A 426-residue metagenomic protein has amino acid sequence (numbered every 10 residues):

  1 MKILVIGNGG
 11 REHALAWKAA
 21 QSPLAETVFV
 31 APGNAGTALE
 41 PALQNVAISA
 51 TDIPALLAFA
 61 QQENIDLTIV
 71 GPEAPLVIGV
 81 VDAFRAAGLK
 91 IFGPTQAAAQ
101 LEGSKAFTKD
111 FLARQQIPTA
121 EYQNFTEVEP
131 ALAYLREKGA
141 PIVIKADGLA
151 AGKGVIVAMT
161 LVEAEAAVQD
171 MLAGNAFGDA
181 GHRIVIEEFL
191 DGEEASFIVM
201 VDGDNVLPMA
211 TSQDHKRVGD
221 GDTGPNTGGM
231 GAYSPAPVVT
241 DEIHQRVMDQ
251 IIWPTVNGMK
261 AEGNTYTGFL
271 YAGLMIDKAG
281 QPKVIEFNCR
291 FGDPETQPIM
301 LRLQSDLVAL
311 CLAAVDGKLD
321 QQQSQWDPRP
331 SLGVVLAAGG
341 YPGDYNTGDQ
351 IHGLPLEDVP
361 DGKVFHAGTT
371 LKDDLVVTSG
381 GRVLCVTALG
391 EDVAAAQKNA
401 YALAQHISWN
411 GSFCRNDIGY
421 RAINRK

Functional and structural regions predicted by a protein language model:
M1-A97: ATP-binding N-terminal substructure of ATP-dependent carboxylate-amine bond-forming enzymes
Q21-P23, A38-L39, Q62, F92 (+13 more regions): Solvent-exposed alpha-helices and their adjacent loops that cap or buttress functional pockets in soluble metabolic
N45-T51, Q123-E127, A158: Short acidic-hydrophobic, aromatic-tinged amphipathic segments that line or gate anion-handling sites
F92-G154: A conserved helix-loop-beta module that forms one wall/lid of the active-site cleft in ATP-utilizing catalytic domains
G154, A158-T296: Internal nucleotide-binding/catalytic subdomain
M248-L270, N288-V359, K372: Active-site "cap" helix and flanking loop/linker of ATP-utilizing ligase/carboxylase catalytic domains
T369-D373, T378-K426: Generic C-terminus detector
